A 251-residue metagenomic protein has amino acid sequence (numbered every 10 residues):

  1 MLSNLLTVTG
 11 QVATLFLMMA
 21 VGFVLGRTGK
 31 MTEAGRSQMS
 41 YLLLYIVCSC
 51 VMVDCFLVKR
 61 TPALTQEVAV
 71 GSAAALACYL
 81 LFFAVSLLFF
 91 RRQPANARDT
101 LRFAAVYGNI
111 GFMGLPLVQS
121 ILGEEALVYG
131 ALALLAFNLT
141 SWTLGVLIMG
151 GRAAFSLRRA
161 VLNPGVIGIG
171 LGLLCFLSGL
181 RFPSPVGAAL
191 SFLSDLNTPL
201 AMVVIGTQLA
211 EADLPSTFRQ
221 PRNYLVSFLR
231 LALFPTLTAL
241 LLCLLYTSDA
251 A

Functional and structural regions predicted by a protein language model:
L2-Y79, V106, F155-L237: Helical membrane-embedded segments and adjacent short helical loop/helix-boundary regions of multi-pass membrane
L25, M52, F56, F89 (+5 more regions): Hydrophobic alpha-helical interface/terminus motif in multipass membrane transporters
C55-A63, A84-N96, Q119-L122: Transmembrane alpha-helix boundary signature
V58-K59, R102-A104, F112-E124, G130-A131: Generic transmembrane alpha-helix signature in multi-pass membrane proteins, especially transporters/channels
A77-A95, N109-L115, P235-L245: Specific transmembrane alpha-helical segments of multi-pass solute transporters/efflux pumps, especially DMT/EamA
A84, E124, V128-L157: Alpha-helical transmembrane bundles of multi-pass secondary active transporters
A95-D99, E125-A126, S216-P221: Membrane-helix interface segments
Y246-A251: Conserved small/polar residues in nucleotide/adenosyl-binding loops
